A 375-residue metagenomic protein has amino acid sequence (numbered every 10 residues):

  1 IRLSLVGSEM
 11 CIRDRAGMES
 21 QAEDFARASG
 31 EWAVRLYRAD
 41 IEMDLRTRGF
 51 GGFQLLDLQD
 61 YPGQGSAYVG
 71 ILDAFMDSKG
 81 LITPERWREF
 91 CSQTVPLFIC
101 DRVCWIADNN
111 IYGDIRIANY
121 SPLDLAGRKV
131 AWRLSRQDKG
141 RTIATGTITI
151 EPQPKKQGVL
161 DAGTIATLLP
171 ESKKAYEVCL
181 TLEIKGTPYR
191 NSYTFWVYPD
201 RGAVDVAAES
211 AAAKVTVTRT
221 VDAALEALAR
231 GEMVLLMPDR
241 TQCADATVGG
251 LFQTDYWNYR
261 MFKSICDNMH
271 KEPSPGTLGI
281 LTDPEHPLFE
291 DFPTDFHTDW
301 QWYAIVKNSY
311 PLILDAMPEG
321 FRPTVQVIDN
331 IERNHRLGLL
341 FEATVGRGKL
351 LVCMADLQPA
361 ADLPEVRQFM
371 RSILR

Functional and structural regions predicted by a protein language model:
I1-C11: Single conserved hydrophobic/aromatic residue that forms the stacking wall/gate of nucleotide- or nucleobase-binding
S20-A33, D101-V103, D356-P359: The substrate-binding groove and active-site-proximal loops of carbohydrate-active enzymes, especially glycoside
S29-Y68: Substrate-binding cleft of secreted/luminal carbohydrate-active enzymes
L56-S121, V130: Aromatic-rich peripheral "rim/lid" segments of glycoside hydrolase catalytic domains that contact and position glycan
D108-E151, G158-L169, K173-K185: Beta-strand-rich binding/interaction modules
T149-P152, T187-V206: Short beta-strand elements
A212-R260, R347-K349, C353, I373: Short alpha-beta junction capping motif
C243-A244, K263-P364: Catalytic beta-strand/loop cores that center a nucleophilic Ser/Cys/Thr and support acyl-enzyme chemistry
